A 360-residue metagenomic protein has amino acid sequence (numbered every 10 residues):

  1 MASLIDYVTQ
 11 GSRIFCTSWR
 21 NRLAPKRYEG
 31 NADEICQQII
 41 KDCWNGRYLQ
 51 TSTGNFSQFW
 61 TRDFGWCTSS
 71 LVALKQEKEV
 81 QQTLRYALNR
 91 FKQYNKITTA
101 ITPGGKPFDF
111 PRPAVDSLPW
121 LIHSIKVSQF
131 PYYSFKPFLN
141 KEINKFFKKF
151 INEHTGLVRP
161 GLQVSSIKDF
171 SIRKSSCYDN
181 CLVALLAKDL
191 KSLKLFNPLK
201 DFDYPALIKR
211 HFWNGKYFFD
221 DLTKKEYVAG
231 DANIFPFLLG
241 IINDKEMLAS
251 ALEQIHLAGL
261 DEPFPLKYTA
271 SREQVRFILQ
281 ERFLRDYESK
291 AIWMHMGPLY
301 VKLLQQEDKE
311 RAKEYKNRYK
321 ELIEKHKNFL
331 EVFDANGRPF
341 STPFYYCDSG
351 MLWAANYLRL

Functional and structural regions predicted by a protein language model:
A2-Q58, Q82-P107, P111-R112, K141-K174 (+2 more regions): Extended glycan-interaction surfaces of carbohydrate-active proteins
T61-R90, I125-P131, L190, A232-D244 (+2 more regions): Alpha-helical support elements that line or immediately flank enzyme active sites and cofactor-binding pockets
T68-A73, E79-Q82, A114-K145, Y357-R359: Substrate-binding cleft of carbohydrate-active enzyme catalytic domains
T83, S117-W120, S124, D179-L182 (+2 more regions): Amphipathic, well-ordered alpha-helical segments in soluble domains
P111-L118, Y132-L139, D169-V183: Short capping loops/turns at secondary-structure boundaries
S128, K145-K149, E153, L190-L193 (+1 more regions): Change "in soluble alpha/beta enzymes" to "in soluble alpha/beta proteins
N180-P205: Active-site neighborhood of glycoside hydrolase catalytic domains
